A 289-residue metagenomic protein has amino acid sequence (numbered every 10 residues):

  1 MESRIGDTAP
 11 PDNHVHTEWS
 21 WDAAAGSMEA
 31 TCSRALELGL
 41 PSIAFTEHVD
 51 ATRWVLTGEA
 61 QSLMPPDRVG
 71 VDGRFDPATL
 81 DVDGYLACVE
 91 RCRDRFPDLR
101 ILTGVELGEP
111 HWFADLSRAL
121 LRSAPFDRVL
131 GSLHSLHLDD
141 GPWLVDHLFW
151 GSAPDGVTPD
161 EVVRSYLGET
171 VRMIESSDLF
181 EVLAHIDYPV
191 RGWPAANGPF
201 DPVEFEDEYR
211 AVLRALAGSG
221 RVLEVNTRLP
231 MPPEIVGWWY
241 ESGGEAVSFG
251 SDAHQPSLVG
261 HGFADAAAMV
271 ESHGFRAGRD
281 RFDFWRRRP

Functional and structural regions predicted by a protein language model:
M1-H111, R191-P202, A211, G250 (+2 more regions): An N-terminally biased module of ancient metal coordination in phosphate/nucleic-acid-related enzymes
W19, L107-H111, S123-F126, G131-S242: Domain-core and long-helix interface of multi-subunit machines
A24-R34, H111-L120, S165-I174: Short, acidic/polar
I43-F45, V129, L183, L223 (+2 more regions): Hydrophobic residues within beta-strands of alpha/beta enzymes
D94-L99, S242-G243, F275: Short helix-capping segments at alpha-helix termini
P97-L102, A215-L223, A246-F249: Short, surface-exposed connector motifs at secondary-structure boundaries
R228-A264, A268: Extended hydrophobic/aromatic segments used for targeting, binding, or gating
H261-P289: Mid-to-C-terminal alpha-helical segments outside catalytic/metal-binding sites
